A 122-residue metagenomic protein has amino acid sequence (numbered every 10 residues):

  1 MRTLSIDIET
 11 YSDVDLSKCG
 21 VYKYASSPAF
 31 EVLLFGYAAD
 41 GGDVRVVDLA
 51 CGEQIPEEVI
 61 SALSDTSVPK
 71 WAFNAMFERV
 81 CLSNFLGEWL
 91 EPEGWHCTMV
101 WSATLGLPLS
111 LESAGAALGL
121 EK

Functional and structural regions predicted by a protein language model:
R2-S5, T10, D15-C19, K23-K122: Conserved DEDDh/DEDDy metal-dependent 3′-5′ exonuclease domain
